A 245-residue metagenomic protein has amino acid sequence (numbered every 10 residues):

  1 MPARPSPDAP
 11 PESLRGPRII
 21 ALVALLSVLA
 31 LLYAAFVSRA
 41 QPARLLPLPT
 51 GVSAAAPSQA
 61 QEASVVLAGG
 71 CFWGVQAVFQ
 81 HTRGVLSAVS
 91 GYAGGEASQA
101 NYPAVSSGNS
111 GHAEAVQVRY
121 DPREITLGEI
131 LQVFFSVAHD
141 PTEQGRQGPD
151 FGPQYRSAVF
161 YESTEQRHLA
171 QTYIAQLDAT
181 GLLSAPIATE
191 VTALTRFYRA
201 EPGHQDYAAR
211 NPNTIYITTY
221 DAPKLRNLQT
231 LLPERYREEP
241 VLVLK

Functional and structural regions predicted by a protein language model:
P2-K245: Flexible coil/turn and secondary-structure edge motifs
